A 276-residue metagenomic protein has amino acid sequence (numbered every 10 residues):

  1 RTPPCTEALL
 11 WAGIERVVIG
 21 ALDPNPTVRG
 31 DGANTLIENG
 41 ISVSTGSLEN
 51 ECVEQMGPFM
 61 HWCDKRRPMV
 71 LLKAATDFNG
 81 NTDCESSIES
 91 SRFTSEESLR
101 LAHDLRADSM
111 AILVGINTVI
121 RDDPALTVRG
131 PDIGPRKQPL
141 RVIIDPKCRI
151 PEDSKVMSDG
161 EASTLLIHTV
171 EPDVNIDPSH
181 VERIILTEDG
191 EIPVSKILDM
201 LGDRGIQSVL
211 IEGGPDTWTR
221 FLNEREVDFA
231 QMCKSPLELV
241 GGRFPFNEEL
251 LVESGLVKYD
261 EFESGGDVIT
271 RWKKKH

Functional and structural regions predicted by a protein language model:
R1-C52, L140, R220-L222: Zn2+-dependent cytidine deaminase-like catalytic core
R1-P4, R66-K73: Short, functional N-terminal and low-complexity linear motifs
V18, R29-D31, M69-H276: Enzymes that bind and transform nitrogen-containing heteroaromatic metabolites
G40, M60, R106-M110: Structural signal for hydrophobic packing residues in well-ordered secondary-structure cores of soluble enzyme domains
V53-Q55, S90: Short, positively charged
M56-R67: Flexible, polar/acidic helix-loop-strand segments at domain edges
